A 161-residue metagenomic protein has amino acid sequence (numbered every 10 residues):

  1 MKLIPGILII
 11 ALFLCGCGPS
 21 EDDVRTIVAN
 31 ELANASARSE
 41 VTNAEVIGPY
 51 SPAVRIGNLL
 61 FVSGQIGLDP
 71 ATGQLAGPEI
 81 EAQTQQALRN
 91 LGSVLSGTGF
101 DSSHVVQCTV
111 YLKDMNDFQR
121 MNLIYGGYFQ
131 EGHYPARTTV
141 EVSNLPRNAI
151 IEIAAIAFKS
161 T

Functional and structural regions predicted by a protein language model:
K2-I9: Sec-dependent signal peptide recognition, specifically the positively charged N-region followed immediately by
L14-G16: C-terminal motif of bacterial Sec signal peptides marking the signal peptidase cleavage site
G18-R89, S93-V106, L112-T161: N-terminal presequence-like segments and the immediate start of the first folded domain
